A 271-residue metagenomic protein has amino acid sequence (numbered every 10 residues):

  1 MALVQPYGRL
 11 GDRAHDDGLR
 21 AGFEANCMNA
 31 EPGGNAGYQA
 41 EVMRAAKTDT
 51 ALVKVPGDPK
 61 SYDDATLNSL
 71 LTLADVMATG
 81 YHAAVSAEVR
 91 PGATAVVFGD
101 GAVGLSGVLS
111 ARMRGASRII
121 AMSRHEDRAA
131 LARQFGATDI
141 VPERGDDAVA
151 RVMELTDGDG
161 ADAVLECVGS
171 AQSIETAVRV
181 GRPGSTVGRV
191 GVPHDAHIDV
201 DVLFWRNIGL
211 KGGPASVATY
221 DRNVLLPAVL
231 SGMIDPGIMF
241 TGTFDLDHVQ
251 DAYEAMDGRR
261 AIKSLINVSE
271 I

Functional and structural regions predicted by a protein language model:
M1-V53: Glycine-rich phosphate/adenylate-binding loop and adjacent beta-alpha elements of nucleotide- or dinucleotide-binding
A36-Y38, P59-S86, V97-S106: A glycine-rich, Thr/Ser-enriched phosphate-binding loop motif common to dinucleotide/cofactor-binding enzymes
V42, S69, V96-D100, I120-M122 (+5 more regions): Glycine- and other small-residue-rich loops at beta-strand/loop junctions that grip anionic moieties
S61, T94-D100, L105, R112-T176: Adenosine-nucleotide cofactor-binding segment
A87-V89, T156, G181-R182: A generic alpha-to-beta junction signature in SAM-dependent methyltransferases
A93, S185-T186: Glycine-centered, small-residue-biased loops immediately flanking beta-strands in adenine/cofactor-binding cores
V149-E154, P193-G242, Q250-D251: C-terminal substrate-binding/catalytic core of Rossmann-like NAD(P)-dependent dehydrogenases/reductases
A171, E175-R179, T219-I271: C-terminal hydrophobic helical "lid"/dimerization subdomain of Rossmann-like NAD(P)H-dependent oxidoreductases
